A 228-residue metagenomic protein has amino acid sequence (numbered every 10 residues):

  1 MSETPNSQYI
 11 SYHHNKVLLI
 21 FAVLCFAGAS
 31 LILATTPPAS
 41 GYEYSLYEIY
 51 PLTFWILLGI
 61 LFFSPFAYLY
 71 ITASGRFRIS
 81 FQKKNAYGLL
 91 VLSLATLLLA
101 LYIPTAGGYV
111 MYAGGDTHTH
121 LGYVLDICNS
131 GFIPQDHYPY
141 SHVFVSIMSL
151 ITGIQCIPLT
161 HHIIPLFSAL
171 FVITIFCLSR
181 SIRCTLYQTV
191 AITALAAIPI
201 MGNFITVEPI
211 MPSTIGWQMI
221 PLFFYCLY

Functional and structural regions predicted by a protein language model:
M1-I103: Start-transfer (signal-anchor) and selected internal transmembrane alpha helices of multi-pass inner/ER membrane
F26-T35, A106-T117, T160-P165: Hydrophobic alpha-helical transmembrane segments
G41-L46, L121-G122, I151-T152: Membrane-interface interhelical loops and short amphipathic "cap" helices that link adjacent transmembrane segments
E48-I49, Y123-I133, C156, N203-T206: Short aromatic-rich membrane-water interface segments that cap or initiate transmembrane helices in multi-pass membrane
L57-S64, L159-V172: Hydrophobic alpha-helical transmembrane segments
S93-A100, S141, V145-T152, I163-I182 (+1 more regions): Membrane-embedded helix bundles of polyisoprenyl
T105-Y112, P158, G202-P212: Membrane-interface helix caps and helix-loop-helix hairpins in membrane proteins
Y109-Y123, F132-I147, I154-C156: Extracytoplasmic catalytic/substrate-binding loops of multi-pass membrane glycan-assembly enzymes
